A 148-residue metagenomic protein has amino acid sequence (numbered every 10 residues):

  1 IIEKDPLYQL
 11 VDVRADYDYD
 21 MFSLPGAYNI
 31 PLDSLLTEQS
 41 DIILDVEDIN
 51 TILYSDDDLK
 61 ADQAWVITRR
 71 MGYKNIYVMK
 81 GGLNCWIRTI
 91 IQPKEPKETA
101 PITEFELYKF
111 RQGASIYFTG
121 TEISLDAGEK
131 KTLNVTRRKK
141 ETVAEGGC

Functional and structural regions predicted by a protein language model:
K4-P6, D20-I49, D56-C148: Rhodanese-like catalytic fold shared by cysteine-dependent sulfurtransferases and DSP/PTP-type phosphatases
L10-D12: Structural scaffold elements adjacent to functional motifs in cytosolic proteins
A15: Short, glycine/acidic-enriched loop or turn micro-motifs at the edges of active sites
